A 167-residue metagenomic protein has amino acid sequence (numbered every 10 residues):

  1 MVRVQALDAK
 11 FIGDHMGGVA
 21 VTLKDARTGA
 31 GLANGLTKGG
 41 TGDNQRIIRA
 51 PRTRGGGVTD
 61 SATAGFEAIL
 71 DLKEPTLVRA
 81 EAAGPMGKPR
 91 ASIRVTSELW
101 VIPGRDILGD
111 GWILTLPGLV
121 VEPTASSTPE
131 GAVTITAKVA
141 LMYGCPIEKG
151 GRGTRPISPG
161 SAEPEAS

Functional and structural regions predicted by a protein language model:
M1-G35: Sec-type signal peptide cleavage vicinity
V2-G13, K138-I157: Short amphipathic, basic-aromatic surface patches that mediate peripheral association with negatively charged
G13-A20, P75, K149-P164: Short coil-to-beta strand junction motifs in C2/discoidin
G13-H15, G87-T96, I147-R152: Beta-sandwich strand segments
G31-V78: Tryptophan-paired
G42-P51, G55, G153-S167: Long, low-complexity serine/threonine/glycine- and acidic-rich segments characteristic of extracellular
L70-I93: Short acidic/polar inter-strand loop motif in beta-rich domains
W100-I147: Short, compositionally biased P/S/T/A/G/V-rich stretches that sit at domain boundaries
